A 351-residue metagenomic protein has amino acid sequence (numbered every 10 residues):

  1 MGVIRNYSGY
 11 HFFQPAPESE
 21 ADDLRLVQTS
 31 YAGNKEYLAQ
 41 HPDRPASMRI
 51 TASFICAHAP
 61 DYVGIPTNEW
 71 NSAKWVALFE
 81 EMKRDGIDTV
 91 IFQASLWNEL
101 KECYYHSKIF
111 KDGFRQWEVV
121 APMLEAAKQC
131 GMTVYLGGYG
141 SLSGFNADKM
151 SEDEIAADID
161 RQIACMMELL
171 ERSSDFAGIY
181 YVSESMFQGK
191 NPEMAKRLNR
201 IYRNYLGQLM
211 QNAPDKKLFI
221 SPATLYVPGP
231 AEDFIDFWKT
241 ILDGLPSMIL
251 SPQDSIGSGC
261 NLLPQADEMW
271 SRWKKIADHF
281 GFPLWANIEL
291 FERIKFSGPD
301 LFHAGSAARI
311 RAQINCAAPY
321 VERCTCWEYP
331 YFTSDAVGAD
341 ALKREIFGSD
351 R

Functional and structural regions predicted by a protein language model:
M1-P17, V90, A177, M248-N261 (+1 more regions): Substrate-binding cleft of secreted/luminal carbohydrate-active enzymes
N6-Y10, I55-Y62, S95-W97, Y139-S141 (+5 more regions): Active-site beta-loop-alpha junctions enriched in small/polar residues
F13-R44, S72-L142, M194-F219, L263-K274: Aromatic-lined substrate-binding rim segments of carbohydrate-active enzymes
A16-S19, V63-T67, N98-Q116, L142-A156 (+2 more regions): Surface-exposed, active-site-proximal loop segments in enzymatic domains
F54-K74, K149-A156, L225-P230, S297-A308: Active-site mouth loops of central-metabolism enzymes
L78, F114-C130, M150-G178, Q208 (+3 more regions): An active-site-proximal structural segment forming one wall of the substrate-binding cleft that immediately precedes
Y139-G144, Q162-A195, T325: Active-site groove signature of glycoside hydrolases
S173-F187, I220-T224, F234-P264, Y329: Aromatic- and acid-rich polysaccharide-binding/catalytic face of secreted or lumenal carbohydrate-active enzymes
